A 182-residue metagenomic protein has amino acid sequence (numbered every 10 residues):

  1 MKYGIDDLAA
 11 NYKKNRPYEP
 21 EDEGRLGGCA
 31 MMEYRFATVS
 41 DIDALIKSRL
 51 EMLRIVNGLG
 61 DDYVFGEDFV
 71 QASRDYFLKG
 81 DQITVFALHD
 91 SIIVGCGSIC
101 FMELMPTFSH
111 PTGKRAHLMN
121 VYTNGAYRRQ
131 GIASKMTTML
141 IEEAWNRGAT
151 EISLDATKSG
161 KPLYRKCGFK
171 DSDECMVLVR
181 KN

Functional and structural regions predicted by a protein language model:
E33-K47: A short beta-loop-alpha structural element at the N-terminal edge of CoA-dependent acyl/N-acetyltransferase catalytic
L53-S73: Conserved GNAT-fold acetyl-CoA-binding loop/helix
R74-F86, H117: A short helix-loop-beta-strand connector motif used in the catalytic cores of GNAT acetyltransferases and, in some
F86, I92-F101, H117, Y122: Conserved beta-strand in the GNAT
F101-T107, S153-D155, S159, R165 (+1 more regions): Conserved catalytic-core motifs of GNAT/GCN5-like acyltransferases
S109-G125: Conserved acetyl-CoA binding element of GNAT-fold acetyltransferases
Y127, G131-M139: Conserved acetyl-CoA pyrophosphate-binding loop and the N-cap/start of the following alpha-helix in GNAT-like
A144-A156: Conserved GNAT acetyl-CoA-binding A-motif
